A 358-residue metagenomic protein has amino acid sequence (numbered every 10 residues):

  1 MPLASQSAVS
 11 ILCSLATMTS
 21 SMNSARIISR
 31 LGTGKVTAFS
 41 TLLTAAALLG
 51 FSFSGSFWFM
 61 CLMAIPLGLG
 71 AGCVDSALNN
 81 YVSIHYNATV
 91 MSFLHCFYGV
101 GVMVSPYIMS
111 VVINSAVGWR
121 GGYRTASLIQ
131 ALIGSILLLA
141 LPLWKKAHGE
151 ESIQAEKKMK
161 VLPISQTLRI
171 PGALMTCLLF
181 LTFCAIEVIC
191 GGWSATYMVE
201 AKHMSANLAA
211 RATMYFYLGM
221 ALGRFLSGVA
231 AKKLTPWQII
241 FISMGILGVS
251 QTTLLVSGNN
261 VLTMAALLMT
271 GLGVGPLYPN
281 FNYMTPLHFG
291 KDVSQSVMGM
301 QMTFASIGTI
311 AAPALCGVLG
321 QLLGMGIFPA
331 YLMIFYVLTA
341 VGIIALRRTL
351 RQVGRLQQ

Functional and structural regions predicted by a protein language model:
C13-M22, M103, Y217-F225, T309-I310: Residue-level signature of mid-helix packing/kink "hotspots" within the transmembrane helices of 12-pass Major
T19-W58: Conserved MFS/SLC helix-loop-helix module at the cytosolic interface between two early adjacent transmembrane helices
S20-T33, G223-T235, G320-Q321: Helix-to-loop junctions at the C-terminal end of transmembrane segments in multipass secondary transporters
I27-I28, I108-V117, M198-V199, A230-A231 (+1 more regions): Interfacial helix-cap and linker-helix signal at transmembrane-aqueous boundaries of multi-pass secondary transporters
G32, F53-W58, H203, T235 (+1 more regions): Helix-breaking motifs and short loop linkers at transmembrane-helix boundaries and internal kinks in secondary membrane
M63-F97: Cytoplasmic helix-loop-helix junction between adjacent transmembrane helices in 12-TM secondary transporters
G121-P142, P329-A345: Symmetry-related core transmembrane helices of the 12-TM Major Facilitator Superfamily/SLC fold
P171-M214, L218-A221: Extracytoplasmic gate region of multi-pass secondary transporters
